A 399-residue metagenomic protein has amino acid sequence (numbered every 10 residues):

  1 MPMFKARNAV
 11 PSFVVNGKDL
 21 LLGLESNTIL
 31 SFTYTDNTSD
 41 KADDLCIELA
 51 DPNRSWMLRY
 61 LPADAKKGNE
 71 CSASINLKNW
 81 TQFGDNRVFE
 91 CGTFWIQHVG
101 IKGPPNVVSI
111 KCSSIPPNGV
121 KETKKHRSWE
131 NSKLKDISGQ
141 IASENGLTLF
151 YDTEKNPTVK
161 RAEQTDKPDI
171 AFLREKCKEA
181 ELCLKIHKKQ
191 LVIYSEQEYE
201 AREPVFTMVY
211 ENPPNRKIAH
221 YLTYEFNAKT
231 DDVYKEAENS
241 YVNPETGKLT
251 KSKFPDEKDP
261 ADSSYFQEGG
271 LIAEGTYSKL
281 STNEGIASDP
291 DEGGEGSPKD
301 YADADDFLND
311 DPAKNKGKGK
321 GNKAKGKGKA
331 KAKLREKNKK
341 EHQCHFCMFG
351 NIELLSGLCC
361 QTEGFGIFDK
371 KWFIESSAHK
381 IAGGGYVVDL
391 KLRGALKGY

Functional and structural regions predicted by a protein language model:
M1-P117: Assembly/oligomerization scaffold segments
Y34-K66, R216-Y399: An acidic/polar, Gly/Ser/Thr-rich interaction patch typically located in mid-to-C-terminal regions of proteins
C46-I47, K67, C112, K125-F150 (+3 more regions): Amphipathic, non-transmembrane alpha-helical segments in extracytoplasmic/periplasmic proteins
L58-Y60, L77-F83, V120, D136 (+3 more regions): Sec-dependent N-terminal signal peptides of Gram-negative outer-membrane/periplasmic proteins
I75-L77, S195, G364: Conserved "cap/hinge" positions at secondary-structure junctions
D85-I101, Q197-E200, F373-G385: Short, compositionally biased
V107-G119, T153-E225, D231: Short beta-strand-centered interaction patches in the first periplasmic/extracellular domains of large envelope
V107-T123, G384-Y399: Short solvent-exposed strand/turn elements
